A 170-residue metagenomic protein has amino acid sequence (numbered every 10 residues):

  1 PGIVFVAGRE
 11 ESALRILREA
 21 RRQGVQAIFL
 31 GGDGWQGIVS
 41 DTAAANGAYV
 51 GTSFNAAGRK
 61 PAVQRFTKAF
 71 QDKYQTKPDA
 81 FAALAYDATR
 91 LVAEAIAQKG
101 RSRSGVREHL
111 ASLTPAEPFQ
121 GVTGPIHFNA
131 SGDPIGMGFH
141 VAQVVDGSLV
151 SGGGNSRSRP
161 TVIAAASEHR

Functional and structural regions predicted by a protein language model:
P1-R170: Extracytosolic ligand-binding ectodomains
